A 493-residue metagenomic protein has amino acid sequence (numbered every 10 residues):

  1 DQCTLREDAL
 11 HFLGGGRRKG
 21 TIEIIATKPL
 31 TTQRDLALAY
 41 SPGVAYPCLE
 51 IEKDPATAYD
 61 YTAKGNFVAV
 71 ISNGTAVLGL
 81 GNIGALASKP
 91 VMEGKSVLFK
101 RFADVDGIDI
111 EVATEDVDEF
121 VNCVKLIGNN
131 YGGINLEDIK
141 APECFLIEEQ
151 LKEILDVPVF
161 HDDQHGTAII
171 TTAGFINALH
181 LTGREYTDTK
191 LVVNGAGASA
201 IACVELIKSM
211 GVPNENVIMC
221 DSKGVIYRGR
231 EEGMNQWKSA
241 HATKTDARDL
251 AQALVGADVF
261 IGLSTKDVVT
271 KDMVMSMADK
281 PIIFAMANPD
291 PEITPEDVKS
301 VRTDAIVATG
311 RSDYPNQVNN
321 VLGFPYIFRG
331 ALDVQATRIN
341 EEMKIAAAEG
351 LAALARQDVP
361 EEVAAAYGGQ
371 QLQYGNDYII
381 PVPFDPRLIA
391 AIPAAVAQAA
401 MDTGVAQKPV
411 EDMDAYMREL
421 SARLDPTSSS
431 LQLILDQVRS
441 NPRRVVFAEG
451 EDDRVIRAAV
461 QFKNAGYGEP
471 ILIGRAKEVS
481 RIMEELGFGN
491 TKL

Functional and structural regions predicted by a protein language model:
Q2-V159, L354, Q398-A399, A406 (+6 more regions): N-terminal ligand-binding/catalytic initiation module
G65, T187-K190, G256-A257, K280 (+1 more regions): Phosphate-coordination loops involved in phosphoryl transfer and adenosine-cofactor binding
L78, I83-A103, L155, H161 (+4 more regions): Glycine-rich phosphate/diphosphate-binding loop of Rossmann-like nucleotide-binding domains
D109, N135-D138, V159-D162, V193 (+7 more regions): General beta-strand structural signal in soluble alpha/beta enzymes
D162-D163, T182-R184, D188, A285-P393 (+1 more regions): Adenosine-phosphate binding glycine-rich loop
K238-I306, R311-D313: Rossmann-like adenosine-cofactor binding region
P409-Q437: Long, charged amphipathic helices and adjacent flexible linkers at domain junctions
